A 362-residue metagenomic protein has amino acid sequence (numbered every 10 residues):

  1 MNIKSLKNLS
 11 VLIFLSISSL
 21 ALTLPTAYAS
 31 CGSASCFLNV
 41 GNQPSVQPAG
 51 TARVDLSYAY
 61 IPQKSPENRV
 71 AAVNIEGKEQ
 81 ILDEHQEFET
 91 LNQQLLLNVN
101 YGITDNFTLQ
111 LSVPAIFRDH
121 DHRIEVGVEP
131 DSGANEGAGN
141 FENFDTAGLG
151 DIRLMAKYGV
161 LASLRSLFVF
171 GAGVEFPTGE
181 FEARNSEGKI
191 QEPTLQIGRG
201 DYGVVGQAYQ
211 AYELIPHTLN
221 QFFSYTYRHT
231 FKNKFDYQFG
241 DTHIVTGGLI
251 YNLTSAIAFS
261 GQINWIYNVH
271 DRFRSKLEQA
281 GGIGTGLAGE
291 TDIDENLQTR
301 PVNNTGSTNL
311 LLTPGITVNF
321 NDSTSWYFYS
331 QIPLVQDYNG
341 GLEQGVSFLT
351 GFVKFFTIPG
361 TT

Functional and structural regions predicted by a protein language model:
P25-E79, N303, T357-T362: Outer-membrane beta-barrel biogenesis signature
N39-Q43, I103-D105, K157-S163, A208-P216 (+5 more regions): Outer-membrane beta-barrel proteins
G41-N42, I81-H85, E136-N143, Q191-Q196 (+3 more regions): Extracellular loop and loop/strand-boundary signature of outer-membrane beta-barrel proteins
N42-P44, L56-Y58, L97-Y101, L111 (+7 more regions): Residues on the lipid-exposed face of transmembrane beta-strands in outer-membrane beta-barrel proteins
G50, L91-L95, E136-A138, E142 (+7 more regions): Residues that define the transmembrane beta-barrel architecture of outer-membrane proteins
A52, F107-L111, L154, L164-F168 (+4 more regions): Repeated loop/turn-to-beta-strand initiation elements of outer-membrane beta-barrel proteins
Y58-K64, V113-D119, V160, V174-E180 (+5 more regions): Transmembrane beta-strands of outer-membrane beta-barrel pores
E67-R69, I75-E76, K234-T362: Outer membrane beta-barrel transmembrane domains
